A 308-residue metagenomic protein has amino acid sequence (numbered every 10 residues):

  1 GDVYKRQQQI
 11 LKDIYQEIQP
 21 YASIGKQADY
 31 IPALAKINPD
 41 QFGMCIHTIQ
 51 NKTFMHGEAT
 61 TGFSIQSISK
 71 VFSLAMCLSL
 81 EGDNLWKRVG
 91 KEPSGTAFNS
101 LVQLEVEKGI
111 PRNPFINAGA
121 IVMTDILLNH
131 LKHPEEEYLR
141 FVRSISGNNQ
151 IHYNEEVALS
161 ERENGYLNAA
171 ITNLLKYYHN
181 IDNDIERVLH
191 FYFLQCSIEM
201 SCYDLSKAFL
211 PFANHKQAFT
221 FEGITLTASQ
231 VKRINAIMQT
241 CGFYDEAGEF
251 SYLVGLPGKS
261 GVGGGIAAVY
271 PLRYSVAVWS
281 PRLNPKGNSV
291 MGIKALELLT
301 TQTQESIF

Functional and structural regions predicted by a protein language model:
G1-Y4: Short, small-residue-biased leader/transition segments that mark boundaries at the very start of proteins
R6-S23, C77-Q195: Active-site-adjacent helix/loop patches that line small-molecule binding or acyl-intermediate pockets
K12-Q19, I68-S79, T227-G248: A charged amphipathic helix-loop-strand protein-protein interaction module that recurs in cytosolic assemblies
Q19-H56, G265-A268: A short, well-structured edge-of-sheet supersecondary motif
L34-I37, R112-N113, E163, G255-K259: Short Gly/Pro-enriched turn/cap motifs at secondary-structure boundaries
N51, S64-W86, A208, V276: Active-site SXXK
K132, R162, I171-R233, N284-S289: Penicillin-binding protein/beta-lactamase superfamily catalytic region
N214-F308: Structured C-terminal helix/loop/strand segments within mature extracytoplasmic catalytic/sensor domains
